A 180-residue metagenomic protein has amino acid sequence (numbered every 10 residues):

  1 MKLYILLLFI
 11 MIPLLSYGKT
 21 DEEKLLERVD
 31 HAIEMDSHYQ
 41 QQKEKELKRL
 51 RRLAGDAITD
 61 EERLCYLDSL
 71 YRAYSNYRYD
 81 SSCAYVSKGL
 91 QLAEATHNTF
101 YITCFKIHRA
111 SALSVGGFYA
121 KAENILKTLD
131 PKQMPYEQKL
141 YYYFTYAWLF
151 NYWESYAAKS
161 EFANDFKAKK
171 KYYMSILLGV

Functional and structural regions predicted by a protein language model:
K2-L8: Sec-dependent signal peptide recognition, specifically the positively charged N-region followed immediately by
Y4, P13-V180: A "functional boundary" signal
